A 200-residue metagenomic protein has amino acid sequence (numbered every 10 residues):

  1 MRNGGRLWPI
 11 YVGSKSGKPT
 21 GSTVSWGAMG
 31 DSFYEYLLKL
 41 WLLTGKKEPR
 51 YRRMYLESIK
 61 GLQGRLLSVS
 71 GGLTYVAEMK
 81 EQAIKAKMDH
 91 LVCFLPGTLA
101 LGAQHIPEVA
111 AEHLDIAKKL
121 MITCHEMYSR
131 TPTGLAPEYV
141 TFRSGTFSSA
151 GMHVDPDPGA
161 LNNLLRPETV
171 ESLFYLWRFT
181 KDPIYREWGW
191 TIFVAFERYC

Functional and structural regions predicted by a protein language model:
M1-C200: Glycan-recognition and catalytic cores of secretory/periplasmic carbohydrate-active enzymes
